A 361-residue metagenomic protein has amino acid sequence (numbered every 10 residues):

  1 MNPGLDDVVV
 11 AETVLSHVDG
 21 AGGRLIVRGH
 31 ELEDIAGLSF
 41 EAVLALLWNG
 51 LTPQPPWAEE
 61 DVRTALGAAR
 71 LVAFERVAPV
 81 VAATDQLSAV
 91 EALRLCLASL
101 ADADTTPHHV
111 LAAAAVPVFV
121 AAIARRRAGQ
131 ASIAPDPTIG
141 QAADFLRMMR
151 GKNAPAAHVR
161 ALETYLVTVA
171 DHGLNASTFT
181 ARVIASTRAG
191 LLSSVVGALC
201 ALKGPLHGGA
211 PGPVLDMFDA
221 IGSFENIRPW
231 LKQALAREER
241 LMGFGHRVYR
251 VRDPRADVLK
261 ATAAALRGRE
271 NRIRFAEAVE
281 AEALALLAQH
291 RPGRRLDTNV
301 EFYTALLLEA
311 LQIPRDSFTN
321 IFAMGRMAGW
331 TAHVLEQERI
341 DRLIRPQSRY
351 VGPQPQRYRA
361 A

Functional and structural regions predicted by a protein language model:
M1-A361: Hydrophobic alpha-helical bundle cores within soluble ligand-binding/oligomerization subdomains
